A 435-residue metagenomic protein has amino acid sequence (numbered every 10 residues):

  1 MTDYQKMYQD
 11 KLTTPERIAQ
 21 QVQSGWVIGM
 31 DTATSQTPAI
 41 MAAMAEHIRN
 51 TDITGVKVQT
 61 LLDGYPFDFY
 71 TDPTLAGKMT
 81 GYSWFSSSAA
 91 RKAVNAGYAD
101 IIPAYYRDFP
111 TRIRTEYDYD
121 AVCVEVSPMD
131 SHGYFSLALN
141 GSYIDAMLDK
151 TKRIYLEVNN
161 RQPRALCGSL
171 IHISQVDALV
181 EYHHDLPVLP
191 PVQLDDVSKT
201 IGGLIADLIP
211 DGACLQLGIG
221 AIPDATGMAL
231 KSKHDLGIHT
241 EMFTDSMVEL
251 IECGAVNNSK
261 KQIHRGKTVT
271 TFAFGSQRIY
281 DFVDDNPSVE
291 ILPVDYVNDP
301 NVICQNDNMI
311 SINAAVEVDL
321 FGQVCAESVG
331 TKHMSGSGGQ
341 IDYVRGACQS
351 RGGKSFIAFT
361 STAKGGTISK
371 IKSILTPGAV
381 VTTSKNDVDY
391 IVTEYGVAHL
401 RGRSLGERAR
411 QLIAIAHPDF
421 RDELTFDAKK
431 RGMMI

Functional and structural regions predicted by a protein language model:
M1-I435: Conserved alpha/beta enzyme-core scaffold
